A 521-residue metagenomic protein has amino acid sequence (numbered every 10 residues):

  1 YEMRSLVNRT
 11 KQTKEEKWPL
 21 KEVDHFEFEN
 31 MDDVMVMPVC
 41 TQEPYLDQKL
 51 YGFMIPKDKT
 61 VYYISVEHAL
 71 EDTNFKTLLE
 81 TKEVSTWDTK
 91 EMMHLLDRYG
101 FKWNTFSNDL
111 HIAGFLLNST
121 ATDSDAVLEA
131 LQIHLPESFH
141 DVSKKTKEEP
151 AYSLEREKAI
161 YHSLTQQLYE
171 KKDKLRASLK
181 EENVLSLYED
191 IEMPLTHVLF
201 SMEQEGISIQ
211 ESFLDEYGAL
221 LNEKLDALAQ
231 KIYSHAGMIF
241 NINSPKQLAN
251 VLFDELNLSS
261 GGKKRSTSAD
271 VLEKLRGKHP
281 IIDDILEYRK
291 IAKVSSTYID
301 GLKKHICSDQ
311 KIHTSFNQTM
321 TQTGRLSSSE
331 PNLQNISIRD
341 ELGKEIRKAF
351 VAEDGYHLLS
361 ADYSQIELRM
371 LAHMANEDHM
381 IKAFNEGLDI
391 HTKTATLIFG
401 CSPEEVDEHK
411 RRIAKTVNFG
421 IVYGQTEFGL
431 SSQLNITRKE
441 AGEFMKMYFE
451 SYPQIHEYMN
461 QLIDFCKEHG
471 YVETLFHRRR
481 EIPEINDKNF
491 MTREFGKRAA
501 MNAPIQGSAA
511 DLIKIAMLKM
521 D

Functional and structural regions predicted by a protein language model:
Y1-H68, H134, P150-E341, H357 (+6 more regions): Conserved "right-hand" nucleotidyltransferase catalytic core of DNA-directed polymerases
I55-K59, S119-D141, K145, I160 (+2 more regions): Function-dense linear segments that define catalytic or interfacial modules in macromolecule-processing proteins
P56-T86: Nucleic-acid-processing active sites and adjacent nucleic-acid-binding tracks, predominantly divalent metal-dependent
N74-A177: Charged catalytic and DNA/RNA-contacting regions of genome-maintenance and nucleic-acid-processing enzymes
L79-V84, M238, G355-L358: Short active-site oxyanion
V84, R98, N118-T122, I133 (+14 more regions): Short, well-ordered loop/turn and helix-capping segments at boundaries between secondary-structure elements and domains
E91-L96, V251, M370, G429: Phosphate- and divalent-cation-binding pockets in alpha/beta enzyme and binding domains that engage nucleotide-derived
P150-A151, Q204, C307, H313-T314 (+2 more regions): Conserved catalytic core of nucleic-acid polymerases
